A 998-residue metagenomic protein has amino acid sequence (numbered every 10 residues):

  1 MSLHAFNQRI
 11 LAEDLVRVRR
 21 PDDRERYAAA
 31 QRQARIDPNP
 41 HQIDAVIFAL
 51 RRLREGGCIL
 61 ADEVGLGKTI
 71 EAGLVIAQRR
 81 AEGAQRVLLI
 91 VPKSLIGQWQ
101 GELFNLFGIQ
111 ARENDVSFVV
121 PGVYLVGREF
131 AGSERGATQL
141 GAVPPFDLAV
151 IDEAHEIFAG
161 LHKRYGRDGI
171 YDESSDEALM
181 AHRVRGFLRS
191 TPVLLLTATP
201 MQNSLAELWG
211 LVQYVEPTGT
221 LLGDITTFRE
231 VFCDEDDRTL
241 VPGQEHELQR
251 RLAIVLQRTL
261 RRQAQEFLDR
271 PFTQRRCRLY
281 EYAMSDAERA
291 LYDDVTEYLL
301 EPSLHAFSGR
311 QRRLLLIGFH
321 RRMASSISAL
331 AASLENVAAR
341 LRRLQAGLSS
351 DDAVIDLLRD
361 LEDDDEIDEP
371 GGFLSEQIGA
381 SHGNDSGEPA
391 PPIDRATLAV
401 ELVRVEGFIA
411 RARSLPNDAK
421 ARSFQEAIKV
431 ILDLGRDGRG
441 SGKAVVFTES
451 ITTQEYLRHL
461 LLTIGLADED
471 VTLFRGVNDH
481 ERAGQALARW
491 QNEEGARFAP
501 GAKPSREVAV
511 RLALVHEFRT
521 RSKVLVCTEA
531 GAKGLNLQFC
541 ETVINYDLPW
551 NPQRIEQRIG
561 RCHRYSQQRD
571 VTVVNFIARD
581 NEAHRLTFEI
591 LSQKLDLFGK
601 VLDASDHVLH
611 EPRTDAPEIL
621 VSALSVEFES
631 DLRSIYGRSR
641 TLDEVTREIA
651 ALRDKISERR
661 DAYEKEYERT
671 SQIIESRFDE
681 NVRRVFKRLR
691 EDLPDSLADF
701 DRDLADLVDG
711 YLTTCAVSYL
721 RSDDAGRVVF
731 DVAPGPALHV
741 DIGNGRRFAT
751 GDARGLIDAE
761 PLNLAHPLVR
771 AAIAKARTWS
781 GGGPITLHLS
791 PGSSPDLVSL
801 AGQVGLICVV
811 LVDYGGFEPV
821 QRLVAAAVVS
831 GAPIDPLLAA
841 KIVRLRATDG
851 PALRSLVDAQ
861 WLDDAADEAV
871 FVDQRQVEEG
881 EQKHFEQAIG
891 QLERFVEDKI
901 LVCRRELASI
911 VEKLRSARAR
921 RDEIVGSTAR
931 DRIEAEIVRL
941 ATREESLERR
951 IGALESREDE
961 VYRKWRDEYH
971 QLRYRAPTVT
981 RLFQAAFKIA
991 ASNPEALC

Functional and structural regions predicted by a protein language model:
M1-L50, K68-I70, R80-A181, I225-L240 (+1 more regions): SF2 helicase/translocase NTPase motor core, specifically the RecA-like lobe 1 inter-motif segment between Walker
H4-A5, R569-G735, E934: C-terminal accessory region of SF2 helicases/translocases
Y124-F146, E153-R164, I170-M201, E207 (+3 more regions): Inter-lobe coupling linker of SF2 helicases/translocases
E134, S204, V515, V526-C540 (+1 more regions): SF2 helicase motor core recognition
E207-G210, N536-D547, T572-N575: A short beta-strand element within the Helicase C-terminal
P271-M284, R321, L330-R521, E675-T713 (+3 more regions): Conserved Helicase C-terminal RecA-like lobe
R342, S386, S657, D661 (+4 more regions): P-loop NTPase motor cores of the ASCE clade
P552-R569, V573: Conserved SF2 helicase motif VI
